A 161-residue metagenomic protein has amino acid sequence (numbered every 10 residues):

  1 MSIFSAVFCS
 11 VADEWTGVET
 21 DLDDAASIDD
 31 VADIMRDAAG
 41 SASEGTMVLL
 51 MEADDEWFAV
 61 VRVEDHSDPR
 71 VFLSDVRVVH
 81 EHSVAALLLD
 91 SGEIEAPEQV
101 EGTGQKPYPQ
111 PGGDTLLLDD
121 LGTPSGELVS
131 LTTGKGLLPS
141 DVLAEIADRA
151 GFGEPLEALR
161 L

Functional and structural regions predicted by a protein language model:
M1-D21: Short, extreme N-terminal segment that most often corresponds to the first beta-strand
I3-V7, S43-G45, L73, L131 (+2 more regions): Sparse, context-dependent recognition of short Cys/His-centered cofactor- or disulfide-binding micro-motifs
S5, V31-M35, I146, L159: Generic hydrophobic, helix-prone segments enriched in Leu/Val/Ile
A6, S10, M35, V63 (+2 more regions): Amphipathic, alpha-helical segments enriched in basic
A6-V7, L50, L88: Generic structural hydrophobic/aromatic packing signal, biased to beta-strands
C9, E19, R62, G92 (+1 more regions): Functionally constrained cores in energy, signaling, and assembly domains
D13, E19-A85: Compact, well-ordered interaction domains used in eukaryotic information-processing assemblies
H80-L161: Charged, compositionally biased boundary regions
